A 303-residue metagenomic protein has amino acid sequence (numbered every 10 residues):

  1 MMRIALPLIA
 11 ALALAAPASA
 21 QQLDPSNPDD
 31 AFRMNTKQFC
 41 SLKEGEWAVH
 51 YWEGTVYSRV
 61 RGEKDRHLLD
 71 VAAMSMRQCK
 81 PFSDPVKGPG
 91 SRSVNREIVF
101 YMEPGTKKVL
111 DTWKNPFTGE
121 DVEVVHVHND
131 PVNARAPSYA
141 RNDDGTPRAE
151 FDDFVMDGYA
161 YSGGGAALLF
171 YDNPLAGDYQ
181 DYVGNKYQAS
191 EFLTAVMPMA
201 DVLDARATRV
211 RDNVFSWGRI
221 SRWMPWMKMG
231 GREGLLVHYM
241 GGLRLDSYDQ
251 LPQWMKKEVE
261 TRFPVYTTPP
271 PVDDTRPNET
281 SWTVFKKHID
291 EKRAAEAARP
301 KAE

Functional and structural regions predicted by a protein language model:
M1-M2: N-terminal secretory signal peptides that target proteins for export/translocation
A5-A15: Bacterial N-terminal signal peptides
A16-A20: Sec/Tat signal peptide C-region and signal peptidase I cleavage site
Q21-V99, H238, G242-L245, Q250-E260 (+1 more regions): N-terminal segment immediately downstream of the Sec signal-peptide cleavage site in secreted/extracellular proteins
D29, T36, A48-V49, A136 (+7 more regions): Generic intrinsically disordered, low-complexity segments enriched for polar/acidic and small residues
G62-D201: Predominantly extracellular/secreted and cell-surface proteins with exposed, flexible low-complexity segments
D130, A136, M224-M227, V259: Repetitive, compositionally biased segments used for assembly/scaffolding
D178-V237: Extended soluble regions of mature proteins
